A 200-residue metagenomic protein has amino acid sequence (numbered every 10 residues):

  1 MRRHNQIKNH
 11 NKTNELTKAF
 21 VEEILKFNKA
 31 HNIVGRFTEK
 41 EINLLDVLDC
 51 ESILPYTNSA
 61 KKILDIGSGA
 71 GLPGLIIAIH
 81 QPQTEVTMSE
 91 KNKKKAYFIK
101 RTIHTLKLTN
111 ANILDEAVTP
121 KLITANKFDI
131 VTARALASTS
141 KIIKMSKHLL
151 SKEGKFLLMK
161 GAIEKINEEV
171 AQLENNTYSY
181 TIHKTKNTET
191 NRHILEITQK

Functional and structural regions predicted by a protein language model:
M1-A60, K94-A111: Class I SAM-dependent transferase core
I24, I77, K160, I197: Residue-level signal for inorganic ion chemistry
N28, I103, L150, V170-E174: Conserved hydrophobic residues forming the short capping helix/wall of the S-adenosyl-L-methionine
L48-A133: Conserved SAM/SAH cofactor-binding pocket of Class I
T87, A162-K200: Active-site capping/gating segments
K95-Y97, T139, I166-N167: Short alpha-helix immediately C-terminal to the canonical SAM-binding loop
I143-E153: A short glycine-rich, Lys/Arg-flanked "PGG" loop and its adjoining helix->strand segment in the class I
E153-E164: Conserved beta-strand signature within the Rossmann-like core of class I S-adenosyl-L-methionine
